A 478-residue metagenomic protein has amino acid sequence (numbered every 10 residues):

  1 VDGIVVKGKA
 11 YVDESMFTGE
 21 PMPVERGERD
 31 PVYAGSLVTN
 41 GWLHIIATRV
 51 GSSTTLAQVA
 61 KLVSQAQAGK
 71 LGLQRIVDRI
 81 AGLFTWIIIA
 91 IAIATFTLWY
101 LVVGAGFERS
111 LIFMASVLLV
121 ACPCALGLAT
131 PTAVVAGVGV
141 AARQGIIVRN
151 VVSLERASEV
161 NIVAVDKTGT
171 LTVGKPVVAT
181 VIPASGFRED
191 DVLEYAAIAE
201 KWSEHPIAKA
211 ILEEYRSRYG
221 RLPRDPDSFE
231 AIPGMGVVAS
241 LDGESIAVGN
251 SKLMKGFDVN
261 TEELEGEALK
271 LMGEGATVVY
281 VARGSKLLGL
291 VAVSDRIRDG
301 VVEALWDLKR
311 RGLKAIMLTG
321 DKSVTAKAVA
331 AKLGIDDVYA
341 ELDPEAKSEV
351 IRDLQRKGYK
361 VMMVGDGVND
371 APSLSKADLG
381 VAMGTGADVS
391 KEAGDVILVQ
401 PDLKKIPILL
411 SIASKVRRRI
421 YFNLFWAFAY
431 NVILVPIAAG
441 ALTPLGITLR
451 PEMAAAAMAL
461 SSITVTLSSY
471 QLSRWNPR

Functional and structural regions predicted by a protein language model:
V1-D2, K7-G8, V12-E14, E20-P21 (+12 more regions): Conserved cytosolic headpiece of P-type ATPases
V1-S53, V151-A196, S240-L241: Conserved cytosolic catalytic loops of P-type ATPases
G3, G19, V32, A47 (+23 more regions): Residue-level signature of catalytic and energy-coupling elements of molecular machines, predominantly ATP/GTP-dependent
K7-G8, E20, C122-P123, N161 (+6 more regions): Active-site-proximal glycine-rich helix-loop-beta segment
K9, E14-M114, I297-R298, I412-R419: Actuator/coupling domain of P-type ATPases
R49, G69, V148, L241-G243 (+3 more regions): Conserved ATP-binding TGD loop and adjacent catalytic N/P-domain core of P-type ATPases
G69-K167, L308, A330, Y339-A340 (+1 more regions): Hydrophobic alpha-helical transmembrane segments
V178, I182-R311, S323, I335-I351: P-type ATPase nucleotide-binding
